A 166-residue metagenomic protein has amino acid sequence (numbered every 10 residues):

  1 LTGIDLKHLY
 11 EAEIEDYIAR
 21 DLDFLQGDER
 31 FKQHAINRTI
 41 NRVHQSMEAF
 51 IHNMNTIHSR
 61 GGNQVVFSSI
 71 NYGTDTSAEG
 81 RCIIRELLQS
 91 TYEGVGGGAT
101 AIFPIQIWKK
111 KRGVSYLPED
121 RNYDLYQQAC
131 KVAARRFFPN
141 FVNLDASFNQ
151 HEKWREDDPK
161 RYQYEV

Functional and structural regions predicted by a protein language model:
L1-V166: Conserved catalytic cores of very large enzyme subunits
